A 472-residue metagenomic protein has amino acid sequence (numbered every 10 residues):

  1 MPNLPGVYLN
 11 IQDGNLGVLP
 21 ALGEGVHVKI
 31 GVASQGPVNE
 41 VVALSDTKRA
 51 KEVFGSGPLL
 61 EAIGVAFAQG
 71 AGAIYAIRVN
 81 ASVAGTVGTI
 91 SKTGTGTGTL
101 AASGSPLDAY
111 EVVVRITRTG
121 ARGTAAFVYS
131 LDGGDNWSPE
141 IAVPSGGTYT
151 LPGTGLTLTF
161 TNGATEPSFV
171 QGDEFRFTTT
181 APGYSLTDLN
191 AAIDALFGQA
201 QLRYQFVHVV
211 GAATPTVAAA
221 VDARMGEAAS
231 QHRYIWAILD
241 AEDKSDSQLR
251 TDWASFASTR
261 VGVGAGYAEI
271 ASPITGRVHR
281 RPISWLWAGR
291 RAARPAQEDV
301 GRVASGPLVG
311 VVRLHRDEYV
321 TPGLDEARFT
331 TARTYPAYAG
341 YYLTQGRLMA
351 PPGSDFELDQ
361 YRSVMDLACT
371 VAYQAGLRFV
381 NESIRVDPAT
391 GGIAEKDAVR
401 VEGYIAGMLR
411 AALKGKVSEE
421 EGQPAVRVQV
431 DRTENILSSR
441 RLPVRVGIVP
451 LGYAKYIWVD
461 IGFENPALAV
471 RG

Functional and structural regions predicted by a protein language model:
M1-V26, Q35-G36, V42-Y267: Polar low-complexity, Ser/Thr/Gly/Ala/Asp/Asn-rich disordered segments used for subunit assembly and tip/surface
V28-A33, V42-S45, F67-A71, V79 (+3 more regions): A glycine- and small-residue-enriched flexible loop/hinge signal that marks low-structured segments
D108-Y110, G123-A125, R203, P424 (+2 more regions): Residues at beta-strand starts and edge strands
R115-T117, A425-I436: Short amphipathic beta-strand and strand-loop transition segments with alternating hydrophobic
R362, D366, A372-G376, Y404-G415 (+1 more regions): Long amphipathic alpha-helical segments
A389-D397, E434: Short acidic, glycine/proline-enriched loop segments that cap or flank alpha-helices
D397-A425: Short, hydrophobic/π-rich interface segment
D431-G472: C-terminal edge-of-domain segments
